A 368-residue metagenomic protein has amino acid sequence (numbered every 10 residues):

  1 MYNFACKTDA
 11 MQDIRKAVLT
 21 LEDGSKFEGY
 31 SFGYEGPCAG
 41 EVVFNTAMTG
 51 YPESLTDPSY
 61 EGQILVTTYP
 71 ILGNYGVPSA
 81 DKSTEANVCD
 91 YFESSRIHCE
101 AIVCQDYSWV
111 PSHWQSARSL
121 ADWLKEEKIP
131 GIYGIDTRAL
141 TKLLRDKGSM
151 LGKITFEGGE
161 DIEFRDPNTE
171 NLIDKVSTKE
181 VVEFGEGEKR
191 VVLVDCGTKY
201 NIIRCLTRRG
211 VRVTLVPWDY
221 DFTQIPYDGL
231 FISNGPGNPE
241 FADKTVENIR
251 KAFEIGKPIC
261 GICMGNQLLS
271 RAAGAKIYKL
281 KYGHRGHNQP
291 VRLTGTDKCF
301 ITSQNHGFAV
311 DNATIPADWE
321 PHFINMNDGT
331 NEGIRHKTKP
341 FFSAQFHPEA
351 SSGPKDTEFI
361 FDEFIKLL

Functional and structural regions predicted by a protein language model:
F4-D219, P239, S351, E363-L368: RNA-binding accessory domains that recognize and position tRNA/RNA substrates
E100, D228-G229: Conserved acidic residues
P130, R190, P258-C260, K276 (+1 more regions): Proline-centered loop/turn at the N-terminus of a beta-strand
R190-D195, T302-S303, F342-F346: Active-site-proximal beta-strand elements of phosphoester/diester hydrolases
Y220-P226: Short amphipathic alpha-helix with an adjacent loop that forms part of the alpha/beta core around
Y227, S233-N312, G353-E363, L367: Cysteine-nucleophile active-site neighborhood
D297-K339: Catalytic beta-strand/loop cores that center a nucleophilic Ser/Cys/Thr and support acyl-enzyme chemistry
G333-L368: A glycine-centered loop/beta-turn motif at secondary-structure junctions
